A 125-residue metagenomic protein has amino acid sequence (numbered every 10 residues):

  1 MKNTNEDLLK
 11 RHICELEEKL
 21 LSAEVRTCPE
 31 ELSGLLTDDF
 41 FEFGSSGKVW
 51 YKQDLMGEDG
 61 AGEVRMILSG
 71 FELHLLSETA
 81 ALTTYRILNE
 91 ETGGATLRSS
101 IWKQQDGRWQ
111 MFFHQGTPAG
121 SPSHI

Functional and structural regions predicted by a protein language model:
K2-G34, D39-I125: A beta-strand edge to alpha-helix "cap/lid" segment located at domain peripheries
